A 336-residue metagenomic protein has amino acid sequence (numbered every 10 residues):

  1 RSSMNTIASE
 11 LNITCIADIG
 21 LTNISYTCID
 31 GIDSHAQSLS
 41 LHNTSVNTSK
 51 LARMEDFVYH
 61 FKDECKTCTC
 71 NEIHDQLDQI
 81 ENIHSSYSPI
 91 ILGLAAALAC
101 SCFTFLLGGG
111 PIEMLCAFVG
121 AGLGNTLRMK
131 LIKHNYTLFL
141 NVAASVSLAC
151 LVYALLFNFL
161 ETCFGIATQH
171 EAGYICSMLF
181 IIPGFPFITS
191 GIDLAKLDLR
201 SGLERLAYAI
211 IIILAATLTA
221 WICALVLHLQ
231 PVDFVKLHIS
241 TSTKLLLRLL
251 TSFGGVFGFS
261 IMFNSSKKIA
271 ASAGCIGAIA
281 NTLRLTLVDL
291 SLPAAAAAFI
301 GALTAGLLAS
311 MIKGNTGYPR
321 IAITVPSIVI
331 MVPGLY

Functional and structural regions predicted by a protein language model:
R1-H84: Soluble N-terminal domains of membrane-associated systems
F61-Q76, I90-S101, F118-R128, A224-P231 (+3 more regions): Hydrophobic, membrane-facing alpha-helical anchors
S85-T189, I261-F263, K267: Core alpha-helical transmembrane segments of integral membrane proteins
L106-G120, Q169-P183, V235-T251, D289-L303: Structural signature of hydrophobic alpha-helical transmembrane segments
V119, A143-L148, A271-I279, V325-I330: Central hydrophobic cores of alpha-helical transmembrane segments in multi-pass integral membrane proteins
G124-Y136, P186-S201, G254-S265, L307-P319: C-terminal ends of transmembrane helices
L160-Q169, L227-T241: Membrane-interface helix termini and inter-helical loops of multi-pass transporters
G173-M178, T189-D193, L197-I212, T243-L246 (+2 more regions): C-terminal transmembrane helix-loop-helix hairpin of multi-pass membrane proteins
